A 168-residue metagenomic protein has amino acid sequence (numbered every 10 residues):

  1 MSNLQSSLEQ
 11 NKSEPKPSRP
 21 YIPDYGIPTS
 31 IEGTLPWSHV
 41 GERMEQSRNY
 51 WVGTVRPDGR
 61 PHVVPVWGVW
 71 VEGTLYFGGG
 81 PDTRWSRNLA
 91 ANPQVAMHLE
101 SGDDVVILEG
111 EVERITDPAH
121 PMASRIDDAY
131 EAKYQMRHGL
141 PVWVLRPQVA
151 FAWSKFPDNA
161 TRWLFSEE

Functional and structural regions predicted by a protein language model:
M1-L35, D103-E168: Charged, gly/pro-rich active-site loop segments
P23-P57: Short, conserved active-site entrance elements at the starts or edges of catalytic domains
P36-H39, V63-V64, D82, Y130: A generic local structural motif
V40, W85, M122-I126: Amphipathic alpha-helical interface surfaces
E42, D58, E100-G102, Q135: Generic marker of residues within folded, mature protein domains
S47-P81, R87-L89, V95-L99, I107-E111: Short beta-strand segments
R48-N49, Q94, Q135, A150: Generic structural signal for secondary-structure transition and capping sites
A90-V95, D128, A132: Short, intrinsically disordered, mixed-charge
